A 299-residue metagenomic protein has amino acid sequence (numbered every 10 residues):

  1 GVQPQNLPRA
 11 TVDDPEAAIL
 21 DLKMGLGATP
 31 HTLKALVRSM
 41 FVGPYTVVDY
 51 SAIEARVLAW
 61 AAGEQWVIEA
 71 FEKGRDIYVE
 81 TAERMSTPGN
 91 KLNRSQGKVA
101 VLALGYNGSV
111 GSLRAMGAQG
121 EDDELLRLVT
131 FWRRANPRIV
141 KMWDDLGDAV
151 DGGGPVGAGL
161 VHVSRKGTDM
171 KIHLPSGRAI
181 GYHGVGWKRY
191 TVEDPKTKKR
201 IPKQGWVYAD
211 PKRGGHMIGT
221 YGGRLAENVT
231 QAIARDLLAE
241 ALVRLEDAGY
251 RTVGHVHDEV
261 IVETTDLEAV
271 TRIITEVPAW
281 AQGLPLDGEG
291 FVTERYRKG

Functional and structural regions predicted by a protein language model:
G1-P88, M142-E259, L267, T271-I273: Acidic, glycine-rich two-metal-ion catalytic cores of nucleic acid-processing enzymes
D49, V110-L113, L128, R251-T264 (+1 more regions): Catalytic palm active-site di-aspartate
L58, V101, S109-G120, T130-R133 (+2 more regions): Catalytic palm subdomain of template-directed nucleic-acid polymerases, centered on the conserved carboxylate motif
S86-G97, G120-V129, L284: Short, surface-exposed acidic
Q96-Y106: Short, amphipathic alpha-helical "recognition" segments used to contact nucleic acids or chromatin
Q119, D247, E276-A279: Secondary-structure boundary motif
E124, L128-G153, D266-G299: Polymerase palm active-site segment centered on the conserved acidic dipeptide of motif C
